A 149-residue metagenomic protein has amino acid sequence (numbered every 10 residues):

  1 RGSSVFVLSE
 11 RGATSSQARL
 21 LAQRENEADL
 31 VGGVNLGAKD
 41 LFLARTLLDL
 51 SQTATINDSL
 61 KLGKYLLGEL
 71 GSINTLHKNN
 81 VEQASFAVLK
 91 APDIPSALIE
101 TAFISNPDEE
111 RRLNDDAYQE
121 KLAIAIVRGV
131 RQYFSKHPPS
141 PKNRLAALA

Functional and structural regions predicted by a protein language model:
R1-A149: Active-site-proximal helix/loop segments of hydrolytic enzymes
